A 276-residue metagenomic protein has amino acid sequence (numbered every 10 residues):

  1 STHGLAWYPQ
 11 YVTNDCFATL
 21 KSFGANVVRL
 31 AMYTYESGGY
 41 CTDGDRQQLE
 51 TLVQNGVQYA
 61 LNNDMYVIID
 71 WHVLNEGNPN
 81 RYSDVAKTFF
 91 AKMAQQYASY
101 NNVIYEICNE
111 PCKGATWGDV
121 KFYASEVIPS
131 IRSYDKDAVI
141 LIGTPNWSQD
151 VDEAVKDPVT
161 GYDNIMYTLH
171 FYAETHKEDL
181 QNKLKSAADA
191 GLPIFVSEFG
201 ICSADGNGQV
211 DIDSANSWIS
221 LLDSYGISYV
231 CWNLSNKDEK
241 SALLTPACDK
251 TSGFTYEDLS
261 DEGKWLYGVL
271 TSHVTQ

Functional and structural regions predicted by a protein language model:
S1-G4: N-terminal small/glycine-rich loop or linker at the start of catalytic domains across soluble metabolic enzymes
A6-Q10, S83, K87-I104, C108-S228 (+2 more regions): Extracellular glycoside hydrolase catalytic/binding regions
V12-E76, S83-T88, K92, I128-D135 (+1 more regions): Aromatic-lined substrate-binding rim segments of carbohydrate-active enzymes
